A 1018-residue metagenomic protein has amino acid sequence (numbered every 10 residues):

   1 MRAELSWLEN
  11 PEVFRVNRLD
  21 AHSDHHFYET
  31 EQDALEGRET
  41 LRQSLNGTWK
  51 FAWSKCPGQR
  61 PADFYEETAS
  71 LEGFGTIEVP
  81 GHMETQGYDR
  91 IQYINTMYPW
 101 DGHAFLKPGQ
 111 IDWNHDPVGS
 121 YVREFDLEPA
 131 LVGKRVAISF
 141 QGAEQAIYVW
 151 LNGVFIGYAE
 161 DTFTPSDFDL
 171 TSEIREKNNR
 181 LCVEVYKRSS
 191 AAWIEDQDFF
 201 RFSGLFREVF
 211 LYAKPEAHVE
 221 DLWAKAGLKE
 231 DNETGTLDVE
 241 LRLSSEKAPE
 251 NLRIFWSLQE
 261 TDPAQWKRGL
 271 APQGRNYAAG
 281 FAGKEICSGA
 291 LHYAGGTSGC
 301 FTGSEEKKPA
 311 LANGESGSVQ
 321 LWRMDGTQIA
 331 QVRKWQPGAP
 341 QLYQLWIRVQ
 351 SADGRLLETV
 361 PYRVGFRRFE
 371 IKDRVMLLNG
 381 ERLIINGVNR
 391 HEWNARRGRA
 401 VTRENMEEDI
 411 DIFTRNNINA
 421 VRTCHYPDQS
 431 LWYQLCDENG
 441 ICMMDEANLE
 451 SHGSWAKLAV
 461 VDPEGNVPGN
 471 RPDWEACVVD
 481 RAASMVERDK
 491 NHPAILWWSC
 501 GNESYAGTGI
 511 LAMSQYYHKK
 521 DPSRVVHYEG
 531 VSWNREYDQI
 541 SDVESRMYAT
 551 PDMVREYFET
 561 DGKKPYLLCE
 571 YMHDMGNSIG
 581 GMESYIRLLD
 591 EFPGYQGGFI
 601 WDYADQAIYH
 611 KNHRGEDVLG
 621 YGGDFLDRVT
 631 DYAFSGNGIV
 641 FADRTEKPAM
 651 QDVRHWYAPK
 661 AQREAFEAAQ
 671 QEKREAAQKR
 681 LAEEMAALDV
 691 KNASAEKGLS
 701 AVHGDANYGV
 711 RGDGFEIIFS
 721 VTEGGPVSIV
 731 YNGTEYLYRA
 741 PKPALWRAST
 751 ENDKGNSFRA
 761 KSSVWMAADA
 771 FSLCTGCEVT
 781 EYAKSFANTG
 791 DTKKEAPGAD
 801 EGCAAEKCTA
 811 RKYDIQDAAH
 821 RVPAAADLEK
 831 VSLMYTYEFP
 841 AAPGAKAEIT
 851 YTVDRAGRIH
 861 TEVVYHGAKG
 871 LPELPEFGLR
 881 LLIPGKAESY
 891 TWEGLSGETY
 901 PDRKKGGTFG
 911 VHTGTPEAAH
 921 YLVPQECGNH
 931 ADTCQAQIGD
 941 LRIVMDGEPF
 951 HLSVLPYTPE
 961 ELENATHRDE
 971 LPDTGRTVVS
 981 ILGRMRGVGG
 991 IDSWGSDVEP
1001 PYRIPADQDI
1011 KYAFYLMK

Functional and structural regions predicted by a protein language model:
M1-G37, Q86, V154, L356-K691: Extended substrate-binding grooves/exosites of carbohydrate-active enzymes
R2-L19, L35-E36, K50-S54, H82 (+7 more regions): Accessory beta-strand-rich segments of carbohydrate-active enzymes
L45-V118, V183-A217, R374, H452-W455 (+1 more regions): Core domains of carbohydrate- and sulfate-ester-processing enzymes
H82-T85, R90-Q92, T96-I111, E160-T162 (+10 more regions): An acidic-aromatic loop/edge-strand motif
E84-Q86, Q92-I94, K187, Q336 (+1 more regions): Beta-strand/loop-rich accessory regions of lumenal/periplasmic or secreted enzymes, predominantly carbohydrate-active
V149-L151, T234-G274, A278-G289, G303-E305 (+5 more regions): Beta-strand-rich binding/interaction modules
W150-R180, E184-D198, G283-K284, H292-G303 (+2 more regions): Beta-strand-rich ligand-recognition modules
K187-W193, Q350-L357, G380: Short acidic/polar inter-strand loop motif in beta-rich domains
